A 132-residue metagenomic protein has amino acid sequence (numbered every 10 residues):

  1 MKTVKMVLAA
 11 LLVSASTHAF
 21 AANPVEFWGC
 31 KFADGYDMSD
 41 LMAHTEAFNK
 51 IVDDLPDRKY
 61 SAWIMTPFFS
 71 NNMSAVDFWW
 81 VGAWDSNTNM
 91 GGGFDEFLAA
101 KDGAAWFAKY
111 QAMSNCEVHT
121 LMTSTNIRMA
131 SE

Functional and structural regions predicted by a protein language model:
M1-L8: Bacterial N-terminal signal peptides that target proteins for export
K5, V13, T17-K101, A112-E132: Short S/T/G/P-rich N-terminal loop/turn motif that feeds into the first structured element of a domain
W106-F107: Non-heme di-metal
